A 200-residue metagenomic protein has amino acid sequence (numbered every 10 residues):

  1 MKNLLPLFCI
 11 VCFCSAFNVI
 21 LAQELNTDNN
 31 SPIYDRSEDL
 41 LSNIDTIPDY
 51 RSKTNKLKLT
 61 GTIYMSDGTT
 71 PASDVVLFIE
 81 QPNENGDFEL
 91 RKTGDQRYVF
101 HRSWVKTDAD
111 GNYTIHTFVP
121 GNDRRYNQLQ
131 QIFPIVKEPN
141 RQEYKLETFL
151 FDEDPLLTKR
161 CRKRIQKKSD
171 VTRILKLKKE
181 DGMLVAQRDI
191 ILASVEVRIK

Functional and structural regions predicted by a protein language model:
M1-L25: Bacterial Sec-dependent N-terminal signal peptides
E24-T172, M183-D189, S194-K200: Beta-strand-dominated extracellular/periplasmic modules and repeats in secreted or surface-exposed proteins
I174-K176: Acidic/histidine-enriched, glycine/proline-rich intrinsically disordered or flexible terminal extensions
K179-D181: Short, exposed beta-strand-loop hairpins at the edges of beta-sheets in extracellular/periplasmic proteins
